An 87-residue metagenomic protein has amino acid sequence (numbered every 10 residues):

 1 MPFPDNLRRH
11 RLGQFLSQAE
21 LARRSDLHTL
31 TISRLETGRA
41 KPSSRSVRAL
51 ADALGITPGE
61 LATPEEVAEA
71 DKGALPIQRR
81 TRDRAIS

Functional and structural regions predicted by a protein language model:
M1-G13: A short, Lys/Arg-rich alpha-helix, primarily the initiator
L12, D26, T37-R39, E66: Residue-level detection of the helix-turn-helix DNA-binding "recognition helix"
L12, R23, D52: Alpha-helical residues within the helix-turn-helix
F15-R34: Short alpha-helical DNA-recognition segment
D26, S43-E60: DNA major-groove recognition helix of helix-turn-helix/homeodomain DNA-binding modules
D52, A62-S87: Short, charged recognition helix plus adjacent turn of helix-turn-helix-like nucleic-acid-binding domains
